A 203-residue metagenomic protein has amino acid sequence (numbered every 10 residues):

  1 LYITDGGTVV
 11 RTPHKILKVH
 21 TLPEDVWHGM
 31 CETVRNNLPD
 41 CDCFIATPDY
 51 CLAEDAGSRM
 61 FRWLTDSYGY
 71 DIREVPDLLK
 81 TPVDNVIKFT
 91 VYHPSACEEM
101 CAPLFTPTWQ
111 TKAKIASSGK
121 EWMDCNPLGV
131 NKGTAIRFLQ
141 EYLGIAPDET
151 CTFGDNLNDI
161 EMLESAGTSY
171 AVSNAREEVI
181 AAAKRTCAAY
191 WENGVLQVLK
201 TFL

Functional and structural regions predicted by a protein language model:
L1, V19-L22, R59-L64, K132-T134 (+1 more regions): Short, hinge-like loop/turn segments at secondary-structure boundaries
L1-H14, K18-E24: Alpha-helical substrate-recognition element adjacent to the catalytic core
I3-T4, I45, A171: Hydrophobic residues in well-ordered beta-strands that form the structural core
T4-D5, N37-D40: A short, compositionally biased
G6, V86-I87, A166, A183: Short, well-ordered alpha-helix to beta-strand connector turns
G29, T33, D40-F153, N174: Conserved acidic, metal-coordinating active-site core of Asp-based, Mg2+-dependent phosphoryl-transfer enzymes
D124-L203: Mg2+-dependent phosphoryl-transfer enzymes with acidic/Ser/Thr/Gly-rich catalytic loops
